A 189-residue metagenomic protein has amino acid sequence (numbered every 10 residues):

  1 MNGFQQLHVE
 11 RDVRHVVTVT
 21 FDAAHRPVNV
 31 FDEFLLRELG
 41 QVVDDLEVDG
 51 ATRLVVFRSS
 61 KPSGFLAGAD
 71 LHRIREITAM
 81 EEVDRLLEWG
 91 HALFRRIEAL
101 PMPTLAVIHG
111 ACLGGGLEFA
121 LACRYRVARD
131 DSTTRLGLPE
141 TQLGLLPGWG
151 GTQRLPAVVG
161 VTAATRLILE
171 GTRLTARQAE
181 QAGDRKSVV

Functional and structural regions predicted by a protein language model:
M1-R58, E88, R95: Conserved CoA-thioester-binding segment of acyl-CoA-metabolizing enzymes
F57, D70, F119-A120, A179: Hydrophobic/aromatic residues within transmembrane alpha-helices of multi-pass small-molecule transporters
S59-L93, C112, Q142-G144: Glycine- (often His-adjacent) and acidic-residue-rich active-site loop that binds/positions the CoA thioester
S60, H91-L143, P147: Glycine-rich beta-to-alpha active-site loop
T152-T162: Hydrophobic, secondary-structure "cap" segments at the distal end of domains
G171-Q178: Acidic, divalent-metal-coordinating active-site segment for phosphoryl/phosphodiester hydrolysis, typified by short
K186-V189: Conserved small/polar residues in nucleotide/adenosyl-binding loops
